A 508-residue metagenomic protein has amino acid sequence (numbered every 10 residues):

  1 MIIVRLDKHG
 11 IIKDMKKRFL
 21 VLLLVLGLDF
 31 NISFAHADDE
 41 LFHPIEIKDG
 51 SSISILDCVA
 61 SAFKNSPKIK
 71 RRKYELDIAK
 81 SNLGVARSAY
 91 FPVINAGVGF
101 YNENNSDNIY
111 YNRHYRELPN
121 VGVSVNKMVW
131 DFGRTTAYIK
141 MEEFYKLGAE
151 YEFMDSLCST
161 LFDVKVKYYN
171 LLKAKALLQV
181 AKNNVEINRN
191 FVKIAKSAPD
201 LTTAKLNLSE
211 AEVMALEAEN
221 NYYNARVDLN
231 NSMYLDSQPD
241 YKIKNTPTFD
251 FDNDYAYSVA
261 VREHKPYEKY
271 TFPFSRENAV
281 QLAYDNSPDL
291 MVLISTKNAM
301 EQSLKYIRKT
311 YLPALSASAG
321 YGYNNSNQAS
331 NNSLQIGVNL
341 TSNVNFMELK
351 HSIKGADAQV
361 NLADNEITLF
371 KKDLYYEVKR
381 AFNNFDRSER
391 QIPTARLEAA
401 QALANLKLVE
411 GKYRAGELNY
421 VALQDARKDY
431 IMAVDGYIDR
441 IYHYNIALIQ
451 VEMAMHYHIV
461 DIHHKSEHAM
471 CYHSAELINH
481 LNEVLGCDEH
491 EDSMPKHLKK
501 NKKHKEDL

Functional and structural regions predicted by a protein language model:
K17, D39, S156-L282, A381-N384 (+5 more regions): Periplasmic alpha-helical coiled-coil/stalk elements that build and connect Gram-negative outer-membrane
L20-L28: Hydrophobic helical h-region of N-terminal Sec-dependent signal peptides in bacterial secretory/periplasmic proteins
D38-I47, L56, S237, I438-L508: Acidic, low-complexity, intrinsically disordered peripheral segments
A60-K70, D77-V93, G122-M141, Y151-C158 (+7 more regions): A glycine-/polar-enriched beta->alpha junction
R71-A86, S156, T160-Q179, N190-V192 (+6 more regions): Amphipathic alpha-helical coiled-coil segments
E75, T296, Y323-S333: Solvent-exposed loop/turn segments connecting transmembrane beta-strands in outer-membrane beta-barrel proteins
F100-N104, V129, Y321-N325, S342-F346 (+1 more regions): Transmembrane beta-strands of outer-membrane beta-barrel pores
Y111-L118, S326-N332: Replace "Gram-negative outer membrane beta-barrel proteins" with "bacterial and organellar outer membrane beta-barrel
